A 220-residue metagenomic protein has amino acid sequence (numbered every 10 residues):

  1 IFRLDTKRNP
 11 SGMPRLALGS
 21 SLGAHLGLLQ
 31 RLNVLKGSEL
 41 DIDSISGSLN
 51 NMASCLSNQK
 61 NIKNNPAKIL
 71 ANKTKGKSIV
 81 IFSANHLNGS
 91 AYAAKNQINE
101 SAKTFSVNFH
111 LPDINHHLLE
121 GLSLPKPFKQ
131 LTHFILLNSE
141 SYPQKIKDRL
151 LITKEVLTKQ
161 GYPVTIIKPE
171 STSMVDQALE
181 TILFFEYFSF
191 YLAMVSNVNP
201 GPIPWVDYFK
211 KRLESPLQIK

Functional and structural regions predicted by a protein language model:
I1-K220: A SIS-like phosphosugar-recognition module
